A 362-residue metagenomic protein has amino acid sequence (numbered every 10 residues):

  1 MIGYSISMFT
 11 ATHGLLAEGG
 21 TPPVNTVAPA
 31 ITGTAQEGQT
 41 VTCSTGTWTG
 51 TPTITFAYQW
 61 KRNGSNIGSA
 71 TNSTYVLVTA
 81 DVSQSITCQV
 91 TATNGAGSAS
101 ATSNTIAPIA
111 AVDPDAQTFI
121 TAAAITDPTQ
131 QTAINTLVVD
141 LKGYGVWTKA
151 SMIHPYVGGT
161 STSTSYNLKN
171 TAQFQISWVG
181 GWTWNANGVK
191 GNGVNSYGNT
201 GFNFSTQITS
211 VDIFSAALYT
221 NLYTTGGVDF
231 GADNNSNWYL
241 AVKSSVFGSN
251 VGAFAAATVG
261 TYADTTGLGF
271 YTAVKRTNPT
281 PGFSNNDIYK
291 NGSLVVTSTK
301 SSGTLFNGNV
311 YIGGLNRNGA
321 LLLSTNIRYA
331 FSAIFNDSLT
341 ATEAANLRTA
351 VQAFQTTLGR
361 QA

Functional and structural regions predicted by a protein language model:
M1, E37-T42, T55, A80-T87 (+3 more regions): Surface-exposed receptor/substrate recognition regions of extracellular proteins
G3-S5, A11-T21, A99, A107-D212 (+1 more regions): Extracytoplasmic low-complexity segments
S5-S7, A241, V274, Y289 (+2 more regions): Beta-strand-rich, repetitive solenoid scaffolds
A11, E18-A111: Ser/Thr/Pro/Gly-rich low-complexity disordered regions
S65, D81, T93-G97, G158-T162 (+3 more regions): Acidic glycine-/aspartate-rich tracts in secreted/extracellular proteins
I120, F174-S210, A216-S301: Extracellular glycan-interaction surfaces
T297-R328: Flexible glycan-contacting loops in extracellular carbohydrate-active proteins
S332-I334: Extracellular beta-strand elements of beta-rich domains used for carbohydrate recognition/degradation or cell-matrix
